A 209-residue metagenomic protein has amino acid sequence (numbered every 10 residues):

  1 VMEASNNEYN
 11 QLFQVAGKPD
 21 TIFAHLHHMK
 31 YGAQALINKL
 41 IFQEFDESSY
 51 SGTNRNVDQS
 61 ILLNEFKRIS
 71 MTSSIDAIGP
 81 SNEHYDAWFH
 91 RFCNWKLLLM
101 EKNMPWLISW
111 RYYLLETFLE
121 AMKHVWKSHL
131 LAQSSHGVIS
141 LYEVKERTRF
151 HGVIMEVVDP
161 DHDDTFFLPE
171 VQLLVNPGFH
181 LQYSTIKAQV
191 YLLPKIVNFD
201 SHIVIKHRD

Functional and structural regions predicted by a protein language model:
V1-E120, H124, S128-E143, R149: Internal, charge-rich low-complexity segments
L115-E116, A121-S128, L141-D209: Compact beta-sheet-dominated globular domain cores
